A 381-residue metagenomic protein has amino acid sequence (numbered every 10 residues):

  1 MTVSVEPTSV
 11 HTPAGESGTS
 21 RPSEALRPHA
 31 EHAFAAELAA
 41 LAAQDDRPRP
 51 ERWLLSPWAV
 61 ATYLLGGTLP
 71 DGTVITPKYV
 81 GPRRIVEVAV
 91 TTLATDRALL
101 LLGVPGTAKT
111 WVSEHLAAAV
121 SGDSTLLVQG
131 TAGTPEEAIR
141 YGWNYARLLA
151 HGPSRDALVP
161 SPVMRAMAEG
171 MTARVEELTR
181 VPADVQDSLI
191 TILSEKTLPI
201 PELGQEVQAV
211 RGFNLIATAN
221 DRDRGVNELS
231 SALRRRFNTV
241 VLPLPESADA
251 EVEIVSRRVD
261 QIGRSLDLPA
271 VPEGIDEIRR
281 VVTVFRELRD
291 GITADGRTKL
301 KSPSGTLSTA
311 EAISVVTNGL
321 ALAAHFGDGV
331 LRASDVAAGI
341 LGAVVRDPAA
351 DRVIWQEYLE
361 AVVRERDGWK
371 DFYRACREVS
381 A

Functional and structural regions predicted by a protein language model:
T2-L266: AAA+ P-loop NTPase catalytic core and its hallmark functional loops
R83, E87, S161, D187 (+4 more regions): Non-catalytic, well-ordered alpha-helical scaffold segments
D96, D123, A150, V240 (+4 more regions): Amphipathic alpha-helical interaction segments
P162, P269-P272, D276, K370-R377: Alpha-helical membrane-embedding segments and immediately adjacent membrane-interface amphipathic helices
I192, V284, A338-G339: Short acidic/histidine-centered micro-motifs embedded in hydrophobic/aromatic stretches that mark compact functional
R236, I254, N318-L322, G339: A general alpha-helix detector
V259-L331: Conserved AAA+ ATPase small/helical "lid" subdomain
A324-A381: C-terminal engagement/docking regions of AAA+ P-loop ATPases
